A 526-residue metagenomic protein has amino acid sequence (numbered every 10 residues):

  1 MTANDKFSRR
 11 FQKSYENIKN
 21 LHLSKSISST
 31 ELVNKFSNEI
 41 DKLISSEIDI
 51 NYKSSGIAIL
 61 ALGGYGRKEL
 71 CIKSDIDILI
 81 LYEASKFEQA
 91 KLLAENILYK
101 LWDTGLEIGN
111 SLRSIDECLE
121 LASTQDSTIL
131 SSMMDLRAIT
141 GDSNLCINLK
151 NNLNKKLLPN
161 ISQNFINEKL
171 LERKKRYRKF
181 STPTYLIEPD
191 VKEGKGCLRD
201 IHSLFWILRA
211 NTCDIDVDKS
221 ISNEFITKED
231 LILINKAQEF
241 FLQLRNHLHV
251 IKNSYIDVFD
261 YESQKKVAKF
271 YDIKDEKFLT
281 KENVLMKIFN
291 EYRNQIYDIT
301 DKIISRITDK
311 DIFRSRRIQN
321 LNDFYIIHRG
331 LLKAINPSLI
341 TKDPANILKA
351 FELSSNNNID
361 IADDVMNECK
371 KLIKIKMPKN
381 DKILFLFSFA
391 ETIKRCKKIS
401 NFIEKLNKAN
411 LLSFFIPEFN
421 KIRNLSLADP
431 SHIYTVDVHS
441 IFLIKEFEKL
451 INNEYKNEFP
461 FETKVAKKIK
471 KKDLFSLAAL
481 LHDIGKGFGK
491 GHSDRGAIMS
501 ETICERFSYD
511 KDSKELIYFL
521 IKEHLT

Functional and structural regions predicted by a protein language model:
M1-S55, K73, T182: N-terminal regions immediately upstream of nucleotidyltransferase
H22-F36, P183-E193, L332-N336, L386-E391 (+3 more regions): Active-site flanking loop/helix segments enriched in acidic
N38-D41, S45, I50, L79 (+3 more regions): Conserved catalytic core of two-metal-ion nucleotidyltransferases
N38-L60, I207-S222, E229, S431-F475 (+2 more regions): Alpha-helical phosphate/pyrophosphate-handling elements in metalloenzyme active cores
D41-F87, K91: Active-site nucleotide-donor binding segment shared across nucleotidyl transfer reactions
G63, S74-I76, I201, L244 (+4 more regions): His-Asp-centered metal-binding catalytic motifs of divalent-metal-dependent phosphohydrolases/nucleases
P159-T308, K471: Conserved nucleotidyltransferase catalytic core and NTase-mimicking acidic/glycine-rich helix/loop elements in nucleic
I312-I416, L425: A cross-family structural signal marking well-folded subdomains
